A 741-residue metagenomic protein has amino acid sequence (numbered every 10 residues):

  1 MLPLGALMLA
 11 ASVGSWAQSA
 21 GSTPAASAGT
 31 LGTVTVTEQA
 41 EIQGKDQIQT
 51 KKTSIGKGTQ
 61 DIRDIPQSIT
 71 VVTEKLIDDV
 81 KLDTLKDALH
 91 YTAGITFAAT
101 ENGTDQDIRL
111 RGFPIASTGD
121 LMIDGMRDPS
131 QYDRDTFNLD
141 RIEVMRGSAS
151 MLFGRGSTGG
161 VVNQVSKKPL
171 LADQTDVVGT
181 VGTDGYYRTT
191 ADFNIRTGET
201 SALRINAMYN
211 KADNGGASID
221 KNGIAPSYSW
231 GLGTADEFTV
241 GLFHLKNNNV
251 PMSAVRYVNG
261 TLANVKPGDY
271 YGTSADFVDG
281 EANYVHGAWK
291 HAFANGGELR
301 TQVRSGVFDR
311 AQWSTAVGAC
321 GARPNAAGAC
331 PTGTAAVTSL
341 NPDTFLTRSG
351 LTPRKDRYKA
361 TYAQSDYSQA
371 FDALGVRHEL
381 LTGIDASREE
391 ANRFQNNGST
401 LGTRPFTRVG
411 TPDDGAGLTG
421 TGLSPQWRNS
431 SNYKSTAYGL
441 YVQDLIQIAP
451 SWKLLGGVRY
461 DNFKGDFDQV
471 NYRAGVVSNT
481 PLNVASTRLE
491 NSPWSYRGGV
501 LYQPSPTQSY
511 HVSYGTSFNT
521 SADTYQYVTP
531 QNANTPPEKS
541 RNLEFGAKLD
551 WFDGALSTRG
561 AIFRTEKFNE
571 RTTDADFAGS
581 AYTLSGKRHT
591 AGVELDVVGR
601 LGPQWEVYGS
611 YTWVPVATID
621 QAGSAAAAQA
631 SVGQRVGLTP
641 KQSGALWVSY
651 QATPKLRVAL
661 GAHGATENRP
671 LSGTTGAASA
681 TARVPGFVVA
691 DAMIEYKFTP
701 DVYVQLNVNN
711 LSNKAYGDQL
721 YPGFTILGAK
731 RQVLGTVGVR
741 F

Functional and structural regions predicted by a protein language model:
L31-D173, F545, P722: Acidic, small-polar-rich N-terminal luminal/periplasmic segments of exported/outer-membrane proteins
N138-D140, M151-P226, L232-E237, N283 (+2 more regions): Outer-membrane beta-barrel translocator/receptor signature
N210-A212, S227-A292, E298, Q302-Y358 (+3 more regions): Acidic/polar loop-and-plug regions of large Gram-negative outer-membrane beta-barrel proteins
N248-N259, E390, V500-E544, L549 (+4 more regions): Surface-exposed extracellular loop regions of Gram-negative outer-membrane beta-barrel proteins, predominantly
K290-A294, E298-R304, F308-A316, H511 (+2 more regions): Membrane-embedded beta-barrel scaffold of Gram-negative outer-membrane proteins
Y358, R377-E379, D385-E389, S431-K567 (+3 more regions): Structural signature of Gram-negative outer-membrane beta-barrels, strongest in the C-terminal barrel of TonB-dependent
R564-E566, L584-T675, S712: Gram-negative outer-membrane beta-barrel transporters
G602, G664-T674, E695-F741: C-terminal beta-signal and adjacent terminal beta-strands/loops of Gram-negative outer-membrane beta-barrel proteins
